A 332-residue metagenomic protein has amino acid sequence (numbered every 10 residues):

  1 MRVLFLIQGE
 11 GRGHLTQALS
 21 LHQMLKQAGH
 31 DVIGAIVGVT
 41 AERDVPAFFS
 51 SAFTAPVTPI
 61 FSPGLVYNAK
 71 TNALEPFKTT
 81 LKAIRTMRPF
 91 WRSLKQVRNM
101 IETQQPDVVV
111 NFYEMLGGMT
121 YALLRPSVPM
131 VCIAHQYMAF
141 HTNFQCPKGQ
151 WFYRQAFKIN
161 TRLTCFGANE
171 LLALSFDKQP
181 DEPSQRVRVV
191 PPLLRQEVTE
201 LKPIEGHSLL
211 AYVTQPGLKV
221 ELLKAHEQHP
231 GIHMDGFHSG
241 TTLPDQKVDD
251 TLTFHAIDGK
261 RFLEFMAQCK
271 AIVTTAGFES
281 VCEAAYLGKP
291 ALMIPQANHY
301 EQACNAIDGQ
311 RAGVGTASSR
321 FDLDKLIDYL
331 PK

Functional and structural regions predicted by a protein language model:
I7-L19: A short, glycine/small-residue-rich beta-strand->loop->alpha-helix junction that serves as a flexible
G9, Q27-R85: Conserved nucleotide-sugar phosphate-binding/catalytic loop shared by glycosyltransferases and other
V37-R43, Y113-L116, L174-Q179, G236-D245: Short, polar loop motifs at secondary-structure junctions
N72-V108, M115-L116: Conserved nucleotide-sugar donor-binding subdomain of glycosyltransferases
V109-F112, E264-C304: A donor-sugar binding/catalytic signature common to diverse glycosyltransferases and related nucleotide-sugar
V128-V189: Active-site-proximal region of nucleotide-activated glycan assembly enzymes, centered on histidine/acidic-rich loops
L163-A168, V314-K332: Leloir-type glycosyltransferase catalytic cores
P191-Q268: Donor-nucleotide binding loops and adjacent catalytic segments primarily of GT-B fold Leloir glycosyltransferases
